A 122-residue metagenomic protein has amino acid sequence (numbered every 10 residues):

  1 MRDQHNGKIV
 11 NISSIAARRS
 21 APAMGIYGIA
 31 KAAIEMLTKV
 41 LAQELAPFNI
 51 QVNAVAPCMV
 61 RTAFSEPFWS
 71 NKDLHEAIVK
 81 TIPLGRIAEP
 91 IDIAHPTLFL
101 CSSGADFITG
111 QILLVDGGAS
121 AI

Functional and structural regions predicted by a protein language model:
M1-K8: A short helix-coil junction within the Rossmann-fold of NAD(P)-dependent oxidoreductases
S14: Residue(s) in the substrate-gating loop at a strand-loop-helix junction that position the organic substrate next
A17-R19, A121: Conserved catalytic-site region of short-chain dehydrogenase/reductase
R18, V52, A56-P67: Short, flexible catalytic-loop segment of classical short-chain dehydrogenase/reductase
S20-M24, I29, A46-P47: Active-site "substrate specificity/gating" loop of NAD(P)-dependent dehydrogenases, especially the short-chain
A30, T38: Active-site helix of classical SDR
M36, A54, E76-G104, I108 (+1 more regions): C-terminal helical subdomain
Q43-P47, D106: Alpha-helical segment proximal to the catalytic Tyr-Lys
